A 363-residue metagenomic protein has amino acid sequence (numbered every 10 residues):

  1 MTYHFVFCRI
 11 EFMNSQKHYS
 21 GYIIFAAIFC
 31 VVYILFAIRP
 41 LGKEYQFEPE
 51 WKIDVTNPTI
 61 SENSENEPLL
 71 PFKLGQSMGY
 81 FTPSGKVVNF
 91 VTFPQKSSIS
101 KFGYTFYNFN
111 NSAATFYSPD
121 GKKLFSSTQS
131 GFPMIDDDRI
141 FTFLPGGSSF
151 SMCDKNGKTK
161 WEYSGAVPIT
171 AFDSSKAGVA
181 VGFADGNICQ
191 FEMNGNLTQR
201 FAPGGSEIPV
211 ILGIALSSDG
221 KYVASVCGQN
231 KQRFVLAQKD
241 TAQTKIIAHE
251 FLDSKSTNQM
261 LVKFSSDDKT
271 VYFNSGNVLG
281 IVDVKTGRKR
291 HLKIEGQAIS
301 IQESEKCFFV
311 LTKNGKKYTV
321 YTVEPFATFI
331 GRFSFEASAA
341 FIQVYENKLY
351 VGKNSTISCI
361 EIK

Functional and structural regions predicted by a protein language model:
Y3-H4: Intrinsic-disorder-associated, low-complexity terminal segments enriched in Asp/Asn/His/Tyr and depleted of Lys/Arg
R9-S127, M152: N-terminal "mature head" segments of proteins
Y45-V55, K86-T92, P119-T128, G157-S164 (+4 more regions): A short beta-strand motif characteristic of beta-propeller blades
T56-E65, T92-G103, S127-D138, A166-K176 (+4 more regions): Repeated scaffold domains used in trafficking and secretory/extracellular systems, primarily beta-propellers
S61-Y80, K96-N110, A114-T115, F132-P145 (+8 more regions): Short beta-strand elements that form the blades of beta-propeller/WD-repeat-like and other beta-sheet-rich scaffold
P83-S84, S118-D120, C153-G157, E192-N196 (+4 more regions): Short loop/turn segments that connect beta-strands within beta-propeller blades
G103-I211: Non-cytosolic head/periplasmic domains of membrane-anchored proteins
S206-K363: Extracytoplasmic/luminal low-complexity segments enriched in Pro/Gly and acidic/polar residues that act as flexible
